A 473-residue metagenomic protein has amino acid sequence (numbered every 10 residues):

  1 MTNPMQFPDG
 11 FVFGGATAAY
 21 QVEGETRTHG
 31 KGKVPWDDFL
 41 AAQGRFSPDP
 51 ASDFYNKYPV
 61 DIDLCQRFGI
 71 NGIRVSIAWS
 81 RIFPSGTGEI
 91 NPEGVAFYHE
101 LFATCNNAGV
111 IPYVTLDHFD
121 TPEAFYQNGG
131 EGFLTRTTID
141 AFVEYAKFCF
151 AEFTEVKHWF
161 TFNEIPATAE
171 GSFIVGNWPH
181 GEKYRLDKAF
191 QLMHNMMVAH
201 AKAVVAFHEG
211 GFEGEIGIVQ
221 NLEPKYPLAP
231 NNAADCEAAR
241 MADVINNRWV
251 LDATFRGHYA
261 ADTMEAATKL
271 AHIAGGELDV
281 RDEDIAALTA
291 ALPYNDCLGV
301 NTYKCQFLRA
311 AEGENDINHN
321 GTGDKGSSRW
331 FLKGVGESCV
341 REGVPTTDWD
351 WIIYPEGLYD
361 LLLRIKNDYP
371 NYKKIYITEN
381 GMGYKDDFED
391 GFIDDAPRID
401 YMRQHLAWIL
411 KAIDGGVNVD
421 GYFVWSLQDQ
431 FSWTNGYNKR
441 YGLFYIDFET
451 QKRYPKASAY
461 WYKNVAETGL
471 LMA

Functional and structural regions predicted by a protein language model:
T2-A42, S85-T87, V95-A473: Active-site region of glycoside hydrolase catalytic domains
E23-Y98: Active-site-adjacent substrate/metal-binding segments within catalytic domains of carbohydrate-active enzymes
